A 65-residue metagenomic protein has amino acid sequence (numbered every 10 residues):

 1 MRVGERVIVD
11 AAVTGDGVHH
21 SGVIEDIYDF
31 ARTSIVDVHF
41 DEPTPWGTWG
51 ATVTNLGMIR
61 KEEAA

Functional and structural regions predicted by a protein language model:
M1-T14: Short coil-to-beta transition motif at edge beta-strands of beta-rich domains
R6-I8, S21, D37: Beta-strand secondary-structure signal
G17-Y28: Short beta-strand-centered aromatic/proline hotspots
A31-S34: Short acidic/glycine-enriched loop/turn segments that link adjacent beta-strands
D37-A65: Intrinsically disordered, low-complexity, charged/polar segments
